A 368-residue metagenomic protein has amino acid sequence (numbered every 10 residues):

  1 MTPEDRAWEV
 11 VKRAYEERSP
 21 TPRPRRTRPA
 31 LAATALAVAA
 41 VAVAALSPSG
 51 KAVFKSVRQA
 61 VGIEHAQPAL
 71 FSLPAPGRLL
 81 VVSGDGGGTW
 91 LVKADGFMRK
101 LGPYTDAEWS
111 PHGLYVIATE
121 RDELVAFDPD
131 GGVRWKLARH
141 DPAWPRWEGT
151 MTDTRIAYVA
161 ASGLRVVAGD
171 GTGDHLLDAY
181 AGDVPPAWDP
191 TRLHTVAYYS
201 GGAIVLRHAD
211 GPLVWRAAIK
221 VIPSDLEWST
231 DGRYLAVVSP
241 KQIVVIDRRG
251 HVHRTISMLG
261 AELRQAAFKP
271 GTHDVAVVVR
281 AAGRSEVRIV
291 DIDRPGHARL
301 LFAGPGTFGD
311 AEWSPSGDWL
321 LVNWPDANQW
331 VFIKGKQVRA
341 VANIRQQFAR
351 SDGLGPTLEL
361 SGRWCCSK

Functional and structural regions predicted by a protein language model:
T2-W8, E16, L31, L36 (+1 more regions): Sequence signature of WD/YWTD-type beta-propeller architectures
V11-P24: Juxtamembrane low-complexity tails/linkers enriched in Ser/Thr-Pro and polybasic
R26-A30: Bacterial N-terminal signal peptides that target proteins for export
